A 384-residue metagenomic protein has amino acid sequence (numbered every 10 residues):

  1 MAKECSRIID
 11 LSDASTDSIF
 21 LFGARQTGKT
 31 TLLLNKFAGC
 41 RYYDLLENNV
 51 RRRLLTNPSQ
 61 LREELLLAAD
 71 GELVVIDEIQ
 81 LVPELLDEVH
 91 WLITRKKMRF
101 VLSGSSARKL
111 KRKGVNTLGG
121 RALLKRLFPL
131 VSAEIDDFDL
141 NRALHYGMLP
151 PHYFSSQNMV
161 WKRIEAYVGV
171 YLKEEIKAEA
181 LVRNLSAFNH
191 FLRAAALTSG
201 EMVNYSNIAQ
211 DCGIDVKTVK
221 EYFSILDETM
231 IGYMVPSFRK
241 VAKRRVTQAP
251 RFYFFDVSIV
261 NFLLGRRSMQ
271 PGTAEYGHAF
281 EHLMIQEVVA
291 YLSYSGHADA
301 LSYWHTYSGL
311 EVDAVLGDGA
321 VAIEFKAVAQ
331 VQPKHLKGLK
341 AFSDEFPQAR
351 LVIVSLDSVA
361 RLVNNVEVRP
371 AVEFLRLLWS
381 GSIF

Functional and structural regions predicted by a protein language model:
M1-D13: Pre-Walker A adenine-sensing motif
L21: Hydrophobic anchor at the beta1->P-loop junction of P-loop NTPases
K29-T30: Conserved lysine of the Walker
Y43-L73: Short glycine-rich substrate-engagement loop in P-loop NTPases that contacts/grips substrate
V75, R99-S105: Structural recognition of the conserved hydrophobic beta-strand(s) that form the central parallel beta-sheet of P-loop
R108-L123, D139: Short regulatory helix/loop adjacent to the ATP-binding pocket of P-loop NTPases
N158-A320, A327: Accessory nucleic acid-recognition modules appended to NTPase machines
D357-F384: Domain-level recognition of nuclease-like catalytic cores that cleave nucleotide substrates
